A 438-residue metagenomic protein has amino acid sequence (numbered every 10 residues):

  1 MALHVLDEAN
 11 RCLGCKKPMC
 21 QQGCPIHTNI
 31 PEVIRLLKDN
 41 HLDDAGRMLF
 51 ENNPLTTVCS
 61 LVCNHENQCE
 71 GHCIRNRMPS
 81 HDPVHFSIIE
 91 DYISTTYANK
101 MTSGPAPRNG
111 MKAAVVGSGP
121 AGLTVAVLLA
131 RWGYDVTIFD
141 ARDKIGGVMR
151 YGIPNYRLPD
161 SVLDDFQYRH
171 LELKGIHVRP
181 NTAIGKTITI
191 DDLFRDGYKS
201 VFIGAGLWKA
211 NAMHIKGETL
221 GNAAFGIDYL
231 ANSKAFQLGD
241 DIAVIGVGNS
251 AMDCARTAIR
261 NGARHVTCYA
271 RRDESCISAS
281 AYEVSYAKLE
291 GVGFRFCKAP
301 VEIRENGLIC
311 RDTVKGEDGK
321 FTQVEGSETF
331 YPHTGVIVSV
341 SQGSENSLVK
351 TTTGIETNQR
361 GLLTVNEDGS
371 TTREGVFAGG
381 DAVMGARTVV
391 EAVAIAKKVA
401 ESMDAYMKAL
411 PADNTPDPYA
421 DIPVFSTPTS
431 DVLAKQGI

Functional and structural regions predicted by a protein language model:
M1-A9, N29-V58, P79-A106, I438: Ferredoxin-type iron-sulfur electron-transfer modules in oxidoreductases and energy-metabolism complexes
G14-D39, V58-I93, T137, K144 (+1 more regions): Iron-sulfur cluster-binding cysteine motifs and their immediate structural context in ferredoxin-like electron-transfer
D44, P107, K112-V116, D164-I215 (+3 more regions): Feature captures the FAD/FMN-dependent oxidoreductase FAD-binding
Y92-P107, R169-K174, V178-K186, A205 (+2 more regions): Glycine-rich dinucleotide-binding loop and its adjacent helix/turn
M111-T137, S250-I259: N-terminal Rossmann-like FAD-binding beta1-loop-alpha1 element of flavoenzymes
D135-I138, R142-E172, V178-R179, A255-P300 (+1 more regions): Rossmann-like dinucleotide-binding cores of NAD(P)H-dependent redox enzymes
T219-G239, F321-A386: FAD-site-proximal beta/loop scaffold in flavoenzymes
C254, A382-M407: A conserved FAD-binding loop/helix module that cradles the flavin
